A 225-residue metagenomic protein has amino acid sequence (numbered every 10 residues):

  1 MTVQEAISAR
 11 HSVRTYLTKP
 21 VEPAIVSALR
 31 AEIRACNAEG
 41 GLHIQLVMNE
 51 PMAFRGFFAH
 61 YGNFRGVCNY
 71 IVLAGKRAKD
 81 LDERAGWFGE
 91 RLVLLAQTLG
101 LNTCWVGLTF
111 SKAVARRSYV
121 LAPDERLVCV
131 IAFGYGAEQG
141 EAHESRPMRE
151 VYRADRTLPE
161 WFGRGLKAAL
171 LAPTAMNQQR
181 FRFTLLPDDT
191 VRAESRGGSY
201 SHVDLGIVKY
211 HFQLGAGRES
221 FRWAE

Functional and structural regions predicted by a protein language model:
M1-E225: Acidic, surface-exposed loops and disordered segments
